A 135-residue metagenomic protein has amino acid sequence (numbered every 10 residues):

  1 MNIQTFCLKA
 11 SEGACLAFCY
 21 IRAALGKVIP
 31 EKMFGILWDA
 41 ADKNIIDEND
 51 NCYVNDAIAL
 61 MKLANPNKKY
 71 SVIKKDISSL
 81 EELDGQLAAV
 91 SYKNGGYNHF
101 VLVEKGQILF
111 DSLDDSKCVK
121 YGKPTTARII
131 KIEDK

Functional and structural regions predicted by a protein language model:
M1, E133-K135: Short intrinsically disordered terminal tails
M1-D47: Active-site nucleophile-adjacent alpha helix/oxyanion-hole segment immediately C-terminal to the catalytic cysteine
W38-R128, E133: Conserved active-site-adjacent core of cysteine acyl-enzyme catalytic domains
